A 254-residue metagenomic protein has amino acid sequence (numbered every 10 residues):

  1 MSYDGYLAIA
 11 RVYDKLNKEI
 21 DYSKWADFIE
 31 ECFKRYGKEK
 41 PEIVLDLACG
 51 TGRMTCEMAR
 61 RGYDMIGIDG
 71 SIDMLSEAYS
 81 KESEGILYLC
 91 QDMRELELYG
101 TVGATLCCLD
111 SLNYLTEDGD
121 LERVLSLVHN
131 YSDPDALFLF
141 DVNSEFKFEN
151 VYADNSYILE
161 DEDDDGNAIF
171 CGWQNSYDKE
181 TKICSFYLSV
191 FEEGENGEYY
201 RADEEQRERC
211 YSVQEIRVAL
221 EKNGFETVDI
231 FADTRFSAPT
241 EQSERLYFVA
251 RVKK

Functional and structural regions predicted by a protein language model:
M1-E39: Conserved class I S-adenosyl-L-methionine
K40-A48: Conserved class I S-adenosyl-L-methionine
L45, G52-E95: Class I SAM-dependent methyltransferase SAM/SAH-binding core
E97-A104: A short acidic, Gly/Pro-enriched loop at the edge of an enzyme's catalytic core that lines a small-molecule cofactor
E122-P134: A short glycine-rich, Lys/Arg-flanked "PGG" loop and its adjoining helix->strand segment in the class I
L139-R217: SAM-dependent methyltransferase
R207-K254: C-terminal lobe and adjacent flexible extensions of AdoMet/dcAdoMet transferase-like proteins
